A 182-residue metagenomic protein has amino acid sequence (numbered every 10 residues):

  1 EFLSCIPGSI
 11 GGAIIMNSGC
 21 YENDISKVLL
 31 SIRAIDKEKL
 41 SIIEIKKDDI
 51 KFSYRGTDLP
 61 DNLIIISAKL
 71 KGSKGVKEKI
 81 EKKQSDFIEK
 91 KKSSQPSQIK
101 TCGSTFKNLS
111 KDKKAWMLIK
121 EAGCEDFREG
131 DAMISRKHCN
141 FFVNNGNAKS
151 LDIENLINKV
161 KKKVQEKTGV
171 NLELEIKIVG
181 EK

Functional and structural regions predicted by a protein language model:
E1, S31, S67: Glycine-rich phosphate-binding loop plus the immediately following alpha-helix
E1-S4, E44-I45: General beta-strand structural signal in soluble alpha/beta enzymes
L3-L30, T101: A gly/ser-rich beta-alpha-beta helix-loop segment of oxidoreductase catalytic cores
I35-N158, K162-K163, K167-K182: Phosphate/pyrophosphate- and phosphate-bearing ligand-binding catalytic cores of soluble enzymes
